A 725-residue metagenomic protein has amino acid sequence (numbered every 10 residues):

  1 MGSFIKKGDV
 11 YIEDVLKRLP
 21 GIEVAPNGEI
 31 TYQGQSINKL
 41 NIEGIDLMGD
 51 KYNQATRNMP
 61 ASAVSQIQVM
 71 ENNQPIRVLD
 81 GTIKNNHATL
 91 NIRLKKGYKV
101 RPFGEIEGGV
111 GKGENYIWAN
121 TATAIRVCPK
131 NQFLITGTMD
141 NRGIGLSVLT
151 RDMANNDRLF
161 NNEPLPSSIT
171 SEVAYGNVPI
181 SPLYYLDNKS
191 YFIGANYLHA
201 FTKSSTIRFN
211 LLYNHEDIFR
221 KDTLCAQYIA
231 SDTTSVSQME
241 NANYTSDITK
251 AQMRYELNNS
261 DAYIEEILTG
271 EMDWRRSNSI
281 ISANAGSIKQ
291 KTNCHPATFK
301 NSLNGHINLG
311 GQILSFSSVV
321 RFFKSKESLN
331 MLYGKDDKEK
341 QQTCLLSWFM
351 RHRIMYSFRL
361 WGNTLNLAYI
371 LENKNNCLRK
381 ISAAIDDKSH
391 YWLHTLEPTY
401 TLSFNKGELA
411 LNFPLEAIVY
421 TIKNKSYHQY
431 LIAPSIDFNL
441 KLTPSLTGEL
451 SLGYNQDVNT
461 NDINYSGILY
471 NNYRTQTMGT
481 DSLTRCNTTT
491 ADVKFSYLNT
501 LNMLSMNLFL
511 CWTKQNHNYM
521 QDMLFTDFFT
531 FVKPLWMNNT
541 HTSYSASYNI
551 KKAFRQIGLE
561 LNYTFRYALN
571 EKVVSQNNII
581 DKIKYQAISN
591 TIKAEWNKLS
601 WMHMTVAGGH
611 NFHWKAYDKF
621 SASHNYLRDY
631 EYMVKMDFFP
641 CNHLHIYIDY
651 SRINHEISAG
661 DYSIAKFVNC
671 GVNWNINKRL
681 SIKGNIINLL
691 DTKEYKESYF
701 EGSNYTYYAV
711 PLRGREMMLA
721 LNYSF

Functional and structural regions predicted by a protein language model:
M1-R276, Q290-R321, M355-G362, N405 (+12 more regions): Membrane-proximal, glycine/serine-rich, low-complexity loop/turn segments characteristic of large bacterial
D80-T82, L146-D152, F219-S235, R276-A285 (+12 more regions): Outer-membrane beta-barrel translocator domains and adjoining extracellular loop/strand segments of Gram-negative
N86, G111, Y116-N120, D187-I193 (+11 more regions): Residues that define the transmembrane beta-barrel architecture of outer-membrane proteins
P102-K112, F133-G137, F413-K423, G479-D481 (+4 more regions): Transmembrane beta-strand segments that form the barrel wall of outer-membrane beta-barrel proteins
V110-G111, I180-L186, Q238-Y244, I288-C294 (+11 more regions): Outer-membrane beta-barrel domain signature
L198-E216, Y244-I281, I288-K425, L431-P434 (+4 more regions): Face-selective signature of the C-terminal outer-membrane beta-barrel domain
T484-T490, C511-M523, D527-F529, K533-S547: Signature for the C-terminal beta-barrel architecture of outer-membrane proteins
S589-F612, F620-F725: Conserved C-terminal beta-signal and adjacent last beta-strands/turns of outer-membrane beta-barrel proteins
